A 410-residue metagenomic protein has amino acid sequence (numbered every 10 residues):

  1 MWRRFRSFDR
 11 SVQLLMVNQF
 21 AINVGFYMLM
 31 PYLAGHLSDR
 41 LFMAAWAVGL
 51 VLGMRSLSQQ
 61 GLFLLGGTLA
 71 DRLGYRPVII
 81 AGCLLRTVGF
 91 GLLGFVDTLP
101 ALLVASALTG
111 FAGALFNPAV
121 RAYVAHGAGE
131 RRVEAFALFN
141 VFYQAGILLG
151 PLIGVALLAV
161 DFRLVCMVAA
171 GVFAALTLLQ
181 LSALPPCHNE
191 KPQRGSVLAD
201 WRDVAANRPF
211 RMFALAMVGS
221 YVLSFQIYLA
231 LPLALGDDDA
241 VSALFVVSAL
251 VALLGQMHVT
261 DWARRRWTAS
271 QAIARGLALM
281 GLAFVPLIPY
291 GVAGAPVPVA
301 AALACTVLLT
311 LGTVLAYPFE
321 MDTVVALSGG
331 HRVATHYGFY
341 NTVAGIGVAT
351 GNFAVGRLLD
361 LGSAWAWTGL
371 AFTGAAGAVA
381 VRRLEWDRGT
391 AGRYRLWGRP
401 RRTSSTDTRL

Functional and structural regions predicted by a protein language model:
M1-D9, L184-A216, R399-D407: Juxtamembrane intracellular "pre-TM" segments in multi-pass secondary transporters
S7-S56, P209-F245: Helix-loop boundary and gating motifs at the non-cytosolic
S56-L64, I147-L148, A249-M257, V348-A349: Residue-level signature of mid-helix packing/kink "hotspots" within the transmembrane helices of 12-pass Major
Q60-D97: Conserved MFS/SLC helix-loop-helix module at the cytosolic interface between two early adjacent transmembrane helices
L62-G74, G255-A269, L359: Helix-to-loop junctions at the C-terminal end of transmembrane segments in multipass secondary transporters
A105-A145: Cytoplasmic helix-loop-helix junction between adjacent transmembrane helices in 12-TM secondary transporters
G171-N189, A380-E385: C-terminal membrane-cytosol helix-exit motif in multi-pass small-molecule transporters
Q271-Y317: C-terminal transmembrane helical hairpin of 12-TM major facilitator-type secondary transporters
